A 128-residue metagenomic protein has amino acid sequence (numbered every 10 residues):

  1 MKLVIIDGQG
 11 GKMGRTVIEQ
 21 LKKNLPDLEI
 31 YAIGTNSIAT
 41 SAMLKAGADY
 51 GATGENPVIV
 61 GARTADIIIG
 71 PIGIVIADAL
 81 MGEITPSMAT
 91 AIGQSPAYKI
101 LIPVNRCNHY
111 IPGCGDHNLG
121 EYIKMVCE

Functional and structural regions predicted by a protein language model:
M1-G34: Glycine-rich phosphate/diphosphate-binding loop of Rossmann-like nucleotide-binding domains
I5, A32-G34, G51-T53, G70 (+1 more regions): General beta-strand structural signal in soluble alpha/beta enzymes
Q9-G11, I67, G73-I76, N105-C107: Short glycine-rich anion-binding loops that position phosphate/pyrophosphate groups of nucleotides and phosphorylated
L21, S87-I92: Catalytic-core regions built around general acid/base machinery
D27-L28, Q94-K99: A short helix->loop->beta-strand "cap" motif at the edges of active sites that frequently abuts
E29-T53, H109-C114: N-terminal beta-loop-helix "entrance" segment that forms/cooperates in small-molecule cofactor or anionic ligand
Y50-M88: Glycine-rich phosphate-binding loop
L101-E128: Short, glycine-/small-residue-rich phosphate/pyrophosphate-handling segment
